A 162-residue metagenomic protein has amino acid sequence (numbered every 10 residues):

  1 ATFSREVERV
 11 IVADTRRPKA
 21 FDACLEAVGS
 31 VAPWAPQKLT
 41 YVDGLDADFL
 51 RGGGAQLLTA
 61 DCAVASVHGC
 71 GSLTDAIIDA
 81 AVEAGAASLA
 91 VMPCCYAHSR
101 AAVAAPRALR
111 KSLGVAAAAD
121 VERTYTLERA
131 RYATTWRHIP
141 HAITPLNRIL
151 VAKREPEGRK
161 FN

Functional and structural regions predicted by a protein language model:
T2-N162: Class I S-adenosyl-L-methionine
